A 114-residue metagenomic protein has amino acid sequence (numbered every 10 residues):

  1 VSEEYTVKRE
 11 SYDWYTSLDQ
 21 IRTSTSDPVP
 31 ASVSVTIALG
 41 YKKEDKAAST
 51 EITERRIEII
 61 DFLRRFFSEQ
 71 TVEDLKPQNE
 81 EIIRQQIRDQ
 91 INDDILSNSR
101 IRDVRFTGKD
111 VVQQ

Functional and structural regions predicted by a protein language model:
V1-Q114: Flexible, low-complexity charged segments
